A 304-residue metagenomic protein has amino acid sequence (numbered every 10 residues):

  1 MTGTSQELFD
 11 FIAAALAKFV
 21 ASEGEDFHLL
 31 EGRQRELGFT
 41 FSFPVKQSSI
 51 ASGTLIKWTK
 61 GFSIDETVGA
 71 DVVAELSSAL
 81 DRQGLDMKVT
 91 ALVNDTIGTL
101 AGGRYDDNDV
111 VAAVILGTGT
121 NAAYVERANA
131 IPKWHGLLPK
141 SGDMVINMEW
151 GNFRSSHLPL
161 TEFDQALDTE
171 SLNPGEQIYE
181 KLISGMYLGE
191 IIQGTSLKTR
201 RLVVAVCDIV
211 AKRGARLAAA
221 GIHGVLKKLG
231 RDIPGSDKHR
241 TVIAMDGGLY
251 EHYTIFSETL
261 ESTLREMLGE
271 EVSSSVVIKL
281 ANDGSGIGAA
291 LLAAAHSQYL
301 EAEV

Functional and structural regions predicted by a protein language model:
M1-A13, A17, V45-R104, N108-A112 (+2 more regions): Glycine-rich phosphate-binding loop and adjoining helix at the ATP-binding site of ATP-dependent phosphoryl-transfer
M1-G38, D81, D106, N152 (+1 more regions): ATP-binding/phosphotransfer module of carbohydrate and carboxylate kinases, centering on a glycine-rich
E36-G38, V111-I115, N121, V145-N147 (+1 more regions): Short glycine-aspartate micro-motif
T40-S42, V93, T99, V125 (+4 more regions): Structured beta-strand/turn binding interfaces of compact recognition modules in eukaryotic regulators
S42-K46, I97-G98, G119-N121, R127-A130 (+3 more regions): Conserved beta-strand elements of beta-rich interaction domains across eukaryotes, especially beta-propellers
V111, A123-A128, K133-I178, S184: Alpha-helical segment proximal to the catalytic Tyr-Lys
L116-G119, E126-R127, L188-Q193: Internal hydrophobic scaffold segments of catalytic domains
